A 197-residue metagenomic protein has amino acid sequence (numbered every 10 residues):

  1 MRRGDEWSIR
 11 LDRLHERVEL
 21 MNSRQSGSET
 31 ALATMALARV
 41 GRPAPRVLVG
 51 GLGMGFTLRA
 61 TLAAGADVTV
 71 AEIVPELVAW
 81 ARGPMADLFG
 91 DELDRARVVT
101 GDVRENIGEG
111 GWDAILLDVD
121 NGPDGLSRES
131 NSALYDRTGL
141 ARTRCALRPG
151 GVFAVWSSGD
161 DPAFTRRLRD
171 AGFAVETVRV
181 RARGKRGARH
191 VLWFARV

Functional and structural regions predicted by a protein language model:
M1-R39, A63: Rossmann-like AdoMet
S26-L147, V155-S158, R166, A171 (+2 more regions): The AdoMet/dcAdoMet-binding core of the Class I SAM-like
G151: Glycine-centered, small-residue-biased loops immediately flanking beta-strands in adenine/cofactor-binding cores
P162: Active-site environment of divalent metal-dependent phosphoester hydrolases
E176: Catalytic histidine neighborhood in serine/cysteine hydrolases with alpha/beta-hydrolase-type architecture
A195-V197: C-terminal beta-strand of the catalytic ATP-binding
